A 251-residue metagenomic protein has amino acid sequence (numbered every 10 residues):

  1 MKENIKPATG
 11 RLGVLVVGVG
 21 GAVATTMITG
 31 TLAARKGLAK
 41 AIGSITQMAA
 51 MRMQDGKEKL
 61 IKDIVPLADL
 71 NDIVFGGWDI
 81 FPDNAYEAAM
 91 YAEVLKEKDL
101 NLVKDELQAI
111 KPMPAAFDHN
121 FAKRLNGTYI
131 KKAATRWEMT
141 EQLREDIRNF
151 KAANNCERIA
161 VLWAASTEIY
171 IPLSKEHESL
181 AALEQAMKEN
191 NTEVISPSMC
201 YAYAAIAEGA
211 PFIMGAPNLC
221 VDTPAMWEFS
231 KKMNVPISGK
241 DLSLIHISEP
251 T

Functional and structural regions predicted by a protein language model:
K2-E208, F212, P224-E228: Metallocofactor- and cofactor-centric catalytic cores in central/energy metabolism, strongly enriched
V194, G215-L219, K240-D241: Glycine- and other small-residue-rich loops at beta-strand/loop junctions that grip anionic moieties
C220-D222, L244-I245: Short gly/pro/ser/thr-enriched loop/turn and capping motifs at secondary-structure boundaries
F229-L242: Rossmann-fold dehydrogenase core element
I245-T251: Residue-level detector of conserved catalytic or cofactor/ligand-binding positions in enzyme active sites
